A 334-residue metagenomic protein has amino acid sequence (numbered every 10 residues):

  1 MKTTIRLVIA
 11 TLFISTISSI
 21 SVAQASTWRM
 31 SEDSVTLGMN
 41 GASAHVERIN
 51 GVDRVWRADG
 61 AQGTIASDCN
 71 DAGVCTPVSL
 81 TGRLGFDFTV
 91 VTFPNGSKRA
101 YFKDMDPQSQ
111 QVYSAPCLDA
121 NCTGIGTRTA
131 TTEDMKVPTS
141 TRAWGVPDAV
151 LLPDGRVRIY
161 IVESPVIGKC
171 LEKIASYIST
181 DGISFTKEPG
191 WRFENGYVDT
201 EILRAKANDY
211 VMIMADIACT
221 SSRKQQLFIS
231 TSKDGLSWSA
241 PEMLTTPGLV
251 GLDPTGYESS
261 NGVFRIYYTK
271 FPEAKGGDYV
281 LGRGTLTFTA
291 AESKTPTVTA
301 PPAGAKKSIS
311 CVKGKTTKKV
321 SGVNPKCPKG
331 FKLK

Functional and structural regions predicted by a protein language model:
K2-A25: Secretory targeting and sorting signals
T4, V8, A100, K187-G190 (+5 more regions): Residue-level detector of intrinsically disordered/flexible regions characterized by low predicted structural confidence
I9-L12, Y177-T180, V312: Short, functionally important structural connectors and interaction interfaces within domains
A23-A25, A291-K334: Polybasic, low-complexity, intrinsically disordered segments
S26-E292: Carbohydrate-active catalytic/glycan-binding domains of CAZyme proteins, especially the secreted or lumenal ectodomains
